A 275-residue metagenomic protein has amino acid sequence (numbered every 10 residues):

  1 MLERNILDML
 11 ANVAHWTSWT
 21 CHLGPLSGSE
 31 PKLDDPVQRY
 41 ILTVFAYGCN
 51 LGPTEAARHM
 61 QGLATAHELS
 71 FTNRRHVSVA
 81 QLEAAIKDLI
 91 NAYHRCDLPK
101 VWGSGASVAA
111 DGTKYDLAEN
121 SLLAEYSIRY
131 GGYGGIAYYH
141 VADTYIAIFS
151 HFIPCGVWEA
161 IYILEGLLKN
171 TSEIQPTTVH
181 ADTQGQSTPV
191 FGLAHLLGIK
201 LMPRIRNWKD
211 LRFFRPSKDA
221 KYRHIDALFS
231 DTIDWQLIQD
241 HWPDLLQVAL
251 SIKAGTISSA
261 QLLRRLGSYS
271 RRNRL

Functional and structural regions predicted by a protein language model:
M1-G24, E165, L201-W208, S217-S230 (+1 more regions): Intrinsically disordered, low-complexity acidic/Q/S/K-rich activation/interaction tracts characteristic
M1-H59: Structured, charged N-terminal subsegments at the starts of enzyme catalytic cores and at intra-chain domain/subunit
W19-L26, N50, T54, L82 (+4 more regions): Intrinsically disordered or highly flexible coil/loop and linker segments, enriched in small and charged/polar residues
G24-G28, A57-R58, I86-D88, V101-G105: Short coil/turn segments at secondary-structure boundaries
A56, V108-K114, V179-Q184: Short, conserved catalytic/metal-binding motifs centered on acidic residues
H59-D97, E125-P243: Catalytic or ion-translocation cores adjacent to nucleophile or general acid/base/metal-coordination motifs in diverse
I90-E125: Structured nucleic-acid-interacting core domains from mobile-element enzymes and related host factors, especially RNase
L246-L275: Charge-patterned, long linear interaction tracts outside catalytic cores
